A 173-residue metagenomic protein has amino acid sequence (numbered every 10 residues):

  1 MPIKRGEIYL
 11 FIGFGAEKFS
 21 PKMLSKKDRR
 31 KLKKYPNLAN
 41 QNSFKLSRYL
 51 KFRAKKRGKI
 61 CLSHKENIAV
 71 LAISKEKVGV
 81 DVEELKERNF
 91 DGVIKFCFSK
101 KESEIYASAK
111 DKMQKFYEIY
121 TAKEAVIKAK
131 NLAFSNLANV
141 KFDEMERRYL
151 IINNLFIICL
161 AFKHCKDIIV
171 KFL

Functional and structural regions predicted by a protein language model:
M1-L173: Core catalytic alpha/beta fold that binds nucleotide/phospho-ligands
